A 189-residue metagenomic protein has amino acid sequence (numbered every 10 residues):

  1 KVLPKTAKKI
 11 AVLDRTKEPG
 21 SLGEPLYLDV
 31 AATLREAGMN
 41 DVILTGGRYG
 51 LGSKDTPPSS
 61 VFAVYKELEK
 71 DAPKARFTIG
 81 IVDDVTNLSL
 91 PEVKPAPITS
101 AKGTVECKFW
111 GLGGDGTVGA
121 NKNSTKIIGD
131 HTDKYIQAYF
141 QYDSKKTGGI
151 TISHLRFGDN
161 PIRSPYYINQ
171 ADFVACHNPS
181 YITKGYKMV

Functional and structural regions predicted by a protein language model:
K1, G103-Q170, V174: Anionic-ligand anchoring segments at beta-strand to alpha-helix junctions in alpha/beta enzyme folds, i.e., glycine
V2-T6, K187-V189: Short, conserved loop/helix-junction motifs that constitute active-site signature segments in enzyme catalytic cores
P4-K5, M39, H131: Short, well-ordered coil/turn elements that cap or connect secondary structure elements
T6-K9, Y27-L28, I152-G158: Short basic, glycine-rich beta-strand/loop surfaces that mediate nucleic-acid
K9-T99: Peripheral docking tails and interdomain loops at the edges of cofactor- or intermediate-handling domains
A11-D14, D159-V189: Glycine-rich phosphate-binding loop
R15-E18, Y49-G52, D84-T86, L112-T117 (+2 more regions): Short, glycine-/Ser/Thr-/acidic-enriched flexible segments
S21-P25, D55-S60, G119-N123, G148-I152 (+1 more regions): Short acidic, glycine/serine/threonine-rich loops at helix termini
